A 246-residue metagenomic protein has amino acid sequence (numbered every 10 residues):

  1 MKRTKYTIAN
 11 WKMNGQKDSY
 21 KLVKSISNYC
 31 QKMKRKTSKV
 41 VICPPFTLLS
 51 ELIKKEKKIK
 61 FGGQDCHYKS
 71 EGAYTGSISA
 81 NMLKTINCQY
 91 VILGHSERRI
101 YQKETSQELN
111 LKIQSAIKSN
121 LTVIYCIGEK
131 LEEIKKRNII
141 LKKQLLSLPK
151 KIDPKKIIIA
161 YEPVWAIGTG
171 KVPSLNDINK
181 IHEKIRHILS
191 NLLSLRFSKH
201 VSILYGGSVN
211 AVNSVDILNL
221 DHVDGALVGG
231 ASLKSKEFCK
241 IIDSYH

Functional and structural regions predicted by a protein language model:
M1-H246: Active-site loop-to-helix "anion-binding N-cap" substructures in soluble metabolic enzymes
